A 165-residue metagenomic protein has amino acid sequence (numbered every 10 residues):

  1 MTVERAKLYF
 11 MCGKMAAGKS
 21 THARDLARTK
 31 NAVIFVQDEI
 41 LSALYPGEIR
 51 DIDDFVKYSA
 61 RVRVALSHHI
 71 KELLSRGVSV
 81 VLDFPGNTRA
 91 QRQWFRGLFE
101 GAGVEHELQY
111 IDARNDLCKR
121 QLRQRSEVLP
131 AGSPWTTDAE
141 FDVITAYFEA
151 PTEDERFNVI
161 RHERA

Functional and structural regions predicted by a protein language model:
T2-L8, D25, T29, V33 (+1 more regions): Conserved GTP-binding G-domain of TRAFAC-class P-loop NTPases and closely related GTPase folds
M11: Hydrophobic anchor at the beta1->P-loop junction of P-loop NTPases
K14: P-loop (Walker A) phosphate-binding loop of NTP-binding proteins
A17, T21-V78, Q124: Conserved substrate/cofactor phosphate-moiety recognition/catalytic segment in nucleotide-dependent phosphotransferases
A43, E48-I49, L74, G86-E127: ATP-dependent NMP and nucleoside kinases share a basic, alpha-helical "lid"
I52-A60, P85-T88, P134, D138: Flexible, glycine- and charge-enriched loops at secondary-structure boundaries
V56-R63, S67, D112, D138-T145: Amphipathic alpha-helical transducer elements in NTP-driven molecular machines
